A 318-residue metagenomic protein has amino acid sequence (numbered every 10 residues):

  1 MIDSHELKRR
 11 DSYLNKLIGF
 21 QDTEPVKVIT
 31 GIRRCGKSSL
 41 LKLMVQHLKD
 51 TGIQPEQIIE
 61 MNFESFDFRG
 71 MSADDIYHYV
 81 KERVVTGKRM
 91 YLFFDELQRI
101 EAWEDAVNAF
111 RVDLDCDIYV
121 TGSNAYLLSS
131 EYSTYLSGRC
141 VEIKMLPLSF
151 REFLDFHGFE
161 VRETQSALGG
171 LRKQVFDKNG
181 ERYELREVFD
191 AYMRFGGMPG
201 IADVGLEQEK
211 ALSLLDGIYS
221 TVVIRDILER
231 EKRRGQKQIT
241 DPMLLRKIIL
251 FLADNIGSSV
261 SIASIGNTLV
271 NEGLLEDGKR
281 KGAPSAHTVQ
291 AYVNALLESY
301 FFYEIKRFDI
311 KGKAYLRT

Functional and structural regions predicted by a protein language model:
S4-D22: Pre-Walker A adenine-sensing motif
I29: Hydrophobic anchor at the beta1->P-loop junction of P-loop NTPases
K37: Conserved lysine of the Walker
L40, M44: Hydrophobic positions on the alpha1 helix immediately C-terminal to the Walker A/P-loop
Q57-R89: Short glycine-rich substrate-engagement loop in P-loop NTPases that contacts/grips substrate
D117-S123, K144, F153: Structural recognition of the conserved hydrophobic beta-strand(s) that form the central parallel beta-sheet of P-loop
E131-D254, S258: Interdomain motor-coupling "hinge/lid" segment immediately C-terminal to the ATP-binding subdomain of NTP-driven enzymes
Q208-T318: Accessory nucleic acid-recognition modules appended to NTPase machines
